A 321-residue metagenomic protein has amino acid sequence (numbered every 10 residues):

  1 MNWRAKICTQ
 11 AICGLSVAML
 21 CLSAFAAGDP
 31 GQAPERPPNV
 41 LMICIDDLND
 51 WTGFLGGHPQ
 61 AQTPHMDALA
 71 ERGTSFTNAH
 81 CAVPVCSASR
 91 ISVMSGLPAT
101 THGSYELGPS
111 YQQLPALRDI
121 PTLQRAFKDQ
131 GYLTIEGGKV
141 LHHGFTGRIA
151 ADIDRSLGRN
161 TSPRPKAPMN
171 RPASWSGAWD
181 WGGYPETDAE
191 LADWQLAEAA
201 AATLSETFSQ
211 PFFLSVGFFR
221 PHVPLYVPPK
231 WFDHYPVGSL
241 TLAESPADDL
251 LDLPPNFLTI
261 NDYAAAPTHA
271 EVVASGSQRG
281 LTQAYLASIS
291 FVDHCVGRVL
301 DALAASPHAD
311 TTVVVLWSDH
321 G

Functional and structural regions predicted by a protein language model:
N2-G14: Bacterial N-terminal signal peptides that target proteins for export
L15-G321: Formylglycine-dependent sulfatase
